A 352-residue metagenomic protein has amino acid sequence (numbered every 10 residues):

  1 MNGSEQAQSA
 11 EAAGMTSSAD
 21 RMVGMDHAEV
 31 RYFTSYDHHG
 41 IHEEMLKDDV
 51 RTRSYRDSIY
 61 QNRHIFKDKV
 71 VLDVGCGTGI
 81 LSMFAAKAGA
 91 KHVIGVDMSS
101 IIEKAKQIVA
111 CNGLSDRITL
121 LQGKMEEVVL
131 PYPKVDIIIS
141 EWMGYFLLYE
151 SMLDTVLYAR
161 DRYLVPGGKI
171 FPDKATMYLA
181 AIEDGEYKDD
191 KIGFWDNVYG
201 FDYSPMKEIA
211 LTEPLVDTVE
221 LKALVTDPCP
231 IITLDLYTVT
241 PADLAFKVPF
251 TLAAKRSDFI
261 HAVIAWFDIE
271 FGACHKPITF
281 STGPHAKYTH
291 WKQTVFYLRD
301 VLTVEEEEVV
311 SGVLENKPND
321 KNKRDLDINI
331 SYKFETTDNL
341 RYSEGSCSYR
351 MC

Functional and structural regions predicted by a protein language model:
M1-V74, T78-C352: Class I SAM-binding transferase module
